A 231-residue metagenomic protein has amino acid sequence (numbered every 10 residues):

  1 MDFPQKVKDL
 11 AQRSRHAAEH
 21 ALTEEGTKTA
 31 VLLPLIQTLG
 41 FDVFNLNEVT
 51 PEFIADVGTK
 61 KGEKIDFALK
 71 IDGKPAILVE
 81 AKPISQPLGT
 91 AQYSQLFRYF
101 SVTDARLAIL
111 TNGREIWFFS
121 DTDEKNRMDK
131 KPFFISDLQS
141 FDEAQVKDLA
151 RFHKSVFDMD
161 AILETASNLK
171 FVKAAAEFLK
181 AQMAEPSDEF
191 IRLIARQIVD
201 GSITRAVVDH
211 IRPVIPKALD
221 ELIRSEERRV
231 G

Functional and structural regions predicted by a protein language model:
M1-L107, W117-R229: A short, conserved, highly charged catalytic patch centered on acidic carboxylates
